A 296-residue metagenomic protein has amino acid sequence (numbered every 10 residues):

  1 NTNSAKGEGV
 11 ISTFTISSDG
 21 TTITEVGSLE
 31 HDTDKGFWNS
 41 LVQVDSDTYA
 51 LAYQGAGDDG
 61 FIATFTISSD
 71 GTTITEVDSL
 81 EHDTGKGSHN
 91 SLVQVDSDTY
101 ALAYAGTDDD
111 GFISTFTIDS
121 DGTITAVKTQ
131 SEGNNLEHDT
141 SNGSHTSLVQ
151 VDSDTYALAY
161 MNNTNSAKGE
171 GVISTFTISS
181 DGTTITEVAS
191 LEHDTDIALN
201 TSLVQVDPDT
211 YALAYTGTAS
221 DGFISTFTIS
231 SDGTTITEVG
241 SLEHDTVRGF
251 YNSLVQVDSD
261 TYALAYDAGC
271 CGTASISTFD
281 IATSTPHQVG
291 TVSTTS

Functional and structural regions predicted by a protein language model:
N1-S296: Extracellular, repeat-based ectodomains that mediate carbohydrate processing or recognition
